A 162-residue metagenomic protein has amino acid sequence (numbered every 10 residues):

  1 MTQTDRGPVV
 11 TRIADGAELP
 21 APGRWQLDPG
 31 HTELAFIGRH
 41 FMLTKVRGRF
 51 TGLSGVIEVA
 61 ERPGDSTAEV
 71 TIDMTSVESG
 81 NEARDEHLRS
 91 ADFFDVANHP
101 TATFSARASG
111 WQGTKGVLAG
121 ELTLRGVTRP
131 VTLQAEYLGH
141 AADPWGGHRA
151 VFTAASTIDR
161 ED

Functional and structural regions predicted by a protein language model:
M1-D162: Low-complexity, acidic/polar, glycine-enriched regions of mature
